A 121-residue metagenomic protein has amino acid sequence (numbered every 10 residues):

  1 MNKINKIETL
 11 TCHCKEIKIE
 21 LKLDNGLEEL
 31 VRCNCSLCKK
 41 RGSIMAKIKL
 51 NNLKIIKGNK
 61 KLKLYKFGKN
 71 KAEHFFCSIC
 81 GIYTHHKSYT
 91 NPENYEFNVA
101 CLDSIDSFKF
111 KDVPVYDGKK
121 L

Functional and structural regions predicted by a protein language model:
M1-T11, E16-L121: A short Gly-Trp-Pro
